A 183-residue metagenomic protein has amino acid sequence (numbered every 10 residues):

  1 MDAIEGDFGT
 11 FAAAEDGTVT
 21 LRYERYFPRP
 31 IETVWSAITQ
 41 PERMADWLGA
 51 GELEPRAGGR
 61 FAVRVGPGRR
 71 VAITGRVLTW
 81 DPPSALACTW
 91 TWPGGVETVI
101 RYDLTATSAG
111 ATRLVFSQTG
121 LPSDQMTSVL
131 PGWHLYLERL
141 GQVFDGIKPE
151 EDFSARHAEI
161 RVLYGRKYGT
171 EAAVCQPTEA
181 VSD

Functional and structural regions predicted by a protein language model:
M1-E15, G110-R113, Q118-D183: Terminal "cap-and-tail" regions of soluble proteins that handle hydrophobic small molecules
M1-E52, Q176-D183: Hydrophobic ligand-binding cavity/cleft-lining segments
E32, S36, T79, A109 (+1 more regions): Replace "anionic and nucleotidyl ligands
V34, M44, F61, V77 (+4 more regions): Hydrophobic pocket/interface hotspot
A37-A45, R60-R69: Short, solvent-exposed helix-to-loop capping segments enriched in aromatics
D46, R56, E151-F153: Short, hydrophobic secondary-structure boundary micro-motifs
G49-R56, R64-P122: Hydrophobic-ligand binding "helix-grip"
